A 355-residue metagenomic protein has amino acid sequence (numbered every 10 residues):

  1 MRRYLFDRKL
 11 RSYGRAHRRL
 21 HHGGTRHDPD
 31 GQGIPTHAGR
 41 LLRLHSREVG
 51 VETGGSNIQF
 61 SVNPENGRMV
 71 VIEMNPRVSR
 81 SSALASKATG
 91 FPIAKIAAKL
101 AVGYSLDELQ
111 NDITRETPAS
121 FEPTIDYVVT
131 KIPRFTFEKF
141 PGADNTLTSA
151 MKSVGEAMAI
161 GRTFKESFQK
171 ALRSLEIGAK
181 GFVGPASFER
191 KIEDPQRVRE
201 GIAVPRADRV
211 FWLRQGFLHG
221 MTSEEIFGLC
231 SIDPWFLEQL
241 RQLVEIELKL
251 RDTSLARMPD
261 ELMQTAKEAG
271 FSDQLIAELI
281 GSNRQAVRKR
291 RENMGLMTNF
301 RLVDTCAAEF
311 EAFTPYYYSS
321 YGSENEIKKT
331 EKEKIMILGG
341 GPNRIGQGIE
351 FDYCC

Functional and structural regions predicted by a protein language model:
M1-G270, N293-M294, T298-N299, A308 (+3 more regions): ATP-dependent carboxylate activation and anion-phosphoryl transfer catalytic cores that bind Mg-ATP to form
I226, I276, G341: Conserved hydrophobic/aromatic pocket- or pore-lining residues that grip, position, or stack substrates in active sites
A266-A269, L275-L279: Extended, domain-scale alpha-helical bundle/helix-rich regions
I280, K289-E292, T298-C355: ATP-binding N-terminal substructure of ATP-dependent carboxylate-amine bond-forming enzymes
